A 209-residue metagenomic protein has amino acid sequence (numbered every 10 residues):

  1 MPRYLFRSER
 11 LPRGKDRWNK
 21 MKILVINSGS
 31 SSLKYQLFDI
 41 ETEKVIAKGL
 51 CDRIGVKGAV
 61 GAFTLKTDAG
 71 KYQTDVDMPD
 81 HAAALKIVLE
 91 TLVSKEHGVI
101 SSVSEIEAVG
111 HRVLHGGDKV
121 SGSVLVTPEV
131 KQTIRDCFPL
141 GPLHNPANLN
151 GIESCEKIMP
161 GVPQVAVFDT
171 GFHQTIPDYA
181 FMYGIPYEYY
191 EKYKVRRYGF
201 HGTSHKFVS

Functional and structural regions predicted by a protein language model:
Y4-F6: Aromatic (phenylalanine/tyrosine) cluster motif
M21-I23: Extreme N-terminal starter segment of soluble prokaryotic enzymes
I26-S31: A short acidic Gly-Thr/Ser loop motif
S32-M78: Short glycine-rich, Thr/Ser-proximal phosphate-binding strand/loop in the N-terminal lobe of ATP-dependent enzymes
G70-S102: A structured beta-alpha segment of the ubiquitous adenosine-cofactor-binding alpha/beta core
L92, G98-H144, V165, F172-A180: Short beta-strand-loop/turn "lid" adjacent to the catalytic site in phosphate-handling enzymes
L149-S209: ATP-dependent carbohydrate kinase catalytic cores
